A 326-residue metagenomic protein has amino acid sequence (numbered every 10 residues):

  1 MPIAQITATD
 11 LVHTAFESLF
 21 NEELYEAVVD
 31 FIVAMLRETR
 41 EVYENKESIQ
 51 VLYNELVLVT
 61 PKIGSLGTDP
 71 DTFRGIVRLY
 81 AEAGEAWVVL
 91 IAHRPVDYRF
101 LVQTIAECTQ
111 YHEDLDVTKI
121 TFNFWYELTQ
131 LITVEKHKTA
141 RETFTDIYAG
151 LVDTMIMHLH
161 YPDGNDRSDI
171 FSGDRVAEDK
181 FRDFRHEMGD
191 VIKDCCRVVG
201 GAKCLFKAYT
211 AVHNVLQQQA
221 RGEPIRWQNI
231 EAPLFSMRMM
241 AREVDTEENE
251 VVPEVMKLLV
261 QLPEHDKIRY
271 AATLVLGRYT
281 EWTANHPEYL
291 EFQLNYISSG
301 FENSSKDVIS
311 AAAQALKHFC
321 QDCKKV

Functional and structural regions predicted by a protein language model:
M1, V28-E41, F73-V88, T109 (+6 more regions): Hydrophobic residues within the alpha-helices of tandem HEAT/HEAT-like
Q5-L19, V42-T60, D97-A106, E135-I156 (+5 more regions): HEAT/HEAT-like alpha-solenoid repeats
T14, A27-F31, D71, G75-L79 (+13 more regions): Alpha-solenoid helical repeat scaffolds
T14-A27, K62-R74, C108-V117, R175-D179 (+4 more regions): Short coil/turn segments at helix-helix junctions and helix-capping linkers within large alpha-helical proteins
N21-Y25, F31, T39-L52, V59-L90 (+3 more regions): Extended alpha-helical scaffold segments
L24-A27, R37-N45, Y53-V59, V152 (+5 more regions): Eukaryotic alpha-helical solenoid repeat scaffolds
Q103, Y111-E243: Alpha-helical repeat/alpha-solenoid scaffolds of the HEAT/ARM/MIF4G superfamily and closely related elongated all-alpha
Q228, A232, M237-E264, A271: Hydrophobic alpha-helical transmembrane segments corresponding to the first two to three helices of multi-pass helical
